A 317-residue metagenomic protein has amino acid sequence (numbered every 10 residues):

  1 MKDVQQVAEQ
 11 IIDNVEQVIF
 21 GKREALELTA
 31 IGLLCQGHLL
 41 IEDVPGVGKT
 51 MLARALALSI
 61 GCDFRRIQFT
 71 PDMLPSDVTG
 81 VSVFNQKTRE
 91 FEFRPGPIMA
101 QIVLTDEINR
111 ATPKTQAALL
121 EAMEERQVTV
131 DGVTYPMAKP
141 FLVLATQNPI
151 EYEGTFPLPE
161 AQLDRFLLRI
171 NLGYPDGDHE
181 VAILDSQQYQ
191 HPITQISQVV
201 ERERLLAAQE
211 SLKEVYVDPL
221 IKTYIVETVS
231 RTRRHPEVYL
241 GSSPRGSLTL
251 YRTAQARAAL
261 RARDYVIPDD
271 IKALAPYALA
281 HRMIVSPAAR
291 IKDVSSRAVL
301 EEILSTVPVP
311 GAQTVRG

Functional and structural regions predicted by a protein language model:
M1-K2, R234-G317: C-terminal engagement/docking regions of AAA+ P-loop ATPases
K2-V47, V226, S230: Pre-Walker A (pre-P-loop) alpha-helix and adjacent loop at the N terminus of AAA/AAA+ ATPase modules, a conserved
L28-I31, F84-L104, V133: Conserved alpha-helical scaffold flanking the Walker A/P-loop in AAA+ ATPase domains
A30-T70: Walker A/P-loop
D43, D106-E107, A118: Walker B catalytic acidic pair
V44, V78, T146: P-loop (Walker A) phosphate-binding loop of NTP-binding proteins
S59-K87: AAA+/P-loop NTPase substrate/partner-engagement loops
N85-E90, A111, M123-V215, Q255-L260: Canonical AAA+ ATPase core
